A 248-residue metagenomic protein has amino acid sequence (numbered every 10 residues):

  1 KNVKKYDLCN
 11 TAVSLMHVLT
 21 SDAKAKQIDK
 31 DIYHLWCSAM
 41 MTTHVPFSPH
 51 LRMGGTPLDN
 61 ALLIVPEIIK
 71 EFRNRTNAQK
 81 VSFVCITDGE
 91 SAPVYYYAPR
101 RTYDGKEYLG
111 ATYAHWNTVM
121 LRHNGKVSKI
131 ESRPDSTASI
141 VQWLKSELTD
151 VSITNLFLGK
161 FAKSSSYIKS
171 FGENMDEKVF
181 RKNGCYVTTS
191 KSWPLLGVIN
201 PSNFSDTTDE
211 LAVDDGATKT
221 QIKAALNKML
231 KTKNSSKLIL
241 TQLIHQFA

Functional and structural regions predicted by a protein language model:
K1-A248: Acidic, glycine-rich A-domain
